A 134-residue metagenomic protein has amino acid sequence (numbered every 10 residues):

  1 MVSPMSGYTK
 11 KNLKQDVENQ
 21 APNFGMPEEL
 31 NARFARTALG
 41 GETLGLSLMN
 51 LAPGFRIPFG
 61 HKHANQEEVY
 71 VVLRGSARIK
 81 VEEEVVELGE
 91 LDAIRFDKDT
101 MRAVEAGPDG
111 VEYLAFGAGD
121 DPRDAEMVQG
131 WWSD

Functional and structural regions predicted by a protein language model:
M1-L44, P53, A125-D134: A short, N-terminal "cap"/entry segment at the start of jelly-roll beta-barrel domains of the cupin/DSBH fold
N12, A103-D134: Double-stranded beta-helix
R36-A38, P58-H63, E105-A106, G130: Short histidine-centered beta-strand/loop micro-motifs that create catalytic or ligand/metal-coordination sites
G40-L44, A52-I57, S76, V85 (+1 more regions): Short, charged/polar surface micro-motifs in flexible loops or helix N-caps
L48-A52, K62-K80: Short, conserved beta-strand element in jelly-roll/cupin
F59, I79-K80, F96, R102-P108 (+1 more regions): Short beta-strand His + acidic residue motifs that chelate non-heme Fe in jelly-roll/DSBH and cupin folds
N65, E84, T100, D109-G110: A generic "binding-loop/recognition-motif" signal
E83-D99: Short acidic-glycine-tyrosine-enriched beta hairpin
